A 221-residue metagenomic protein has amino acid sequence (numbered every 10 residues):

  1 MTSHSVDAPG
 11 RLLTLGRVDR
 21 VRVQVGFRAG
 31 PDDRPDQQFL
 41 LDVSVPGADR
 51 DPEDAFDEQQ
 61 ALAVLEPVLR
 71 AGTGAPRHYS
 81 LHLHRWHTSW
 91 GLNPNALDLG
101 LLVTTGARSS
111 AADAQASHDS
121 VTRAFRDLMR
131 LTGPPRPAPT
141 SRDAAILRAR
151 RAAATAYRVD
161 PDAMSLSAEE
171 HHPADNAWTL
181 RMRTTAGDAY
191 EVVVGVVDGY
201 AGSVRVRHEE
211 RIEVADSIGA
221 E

Functional and structural regions predicted by a protein language model:
M1-T88: Membrane-active, amphipathic/fusogenic segments and juxtamembrane/transmembrane anchors that bind or insert into lipid
P31-P35, T88-L92, E169-N176: Short, ordered beta-strand-loop transition motifs
E53-T73, L102, S120-A124, L128 (+1 more regions): Ampiphathic alpha-helical segments that act as solvent-exposed interaction surfaces
F56, Q60, A112, A116-D119 (+2 more regions): Alpha-helix boundary/N-cap detector
T73-R136: Membrane-inserting effector segments that mediate pore formation, membrane fusion, or transient membrane insertion
S120-W178, R183, G187: Amphipathic, membrane-active segments
A163-E221: C-terminal assembly and membrane-engagement modules of membrane-active proteins
